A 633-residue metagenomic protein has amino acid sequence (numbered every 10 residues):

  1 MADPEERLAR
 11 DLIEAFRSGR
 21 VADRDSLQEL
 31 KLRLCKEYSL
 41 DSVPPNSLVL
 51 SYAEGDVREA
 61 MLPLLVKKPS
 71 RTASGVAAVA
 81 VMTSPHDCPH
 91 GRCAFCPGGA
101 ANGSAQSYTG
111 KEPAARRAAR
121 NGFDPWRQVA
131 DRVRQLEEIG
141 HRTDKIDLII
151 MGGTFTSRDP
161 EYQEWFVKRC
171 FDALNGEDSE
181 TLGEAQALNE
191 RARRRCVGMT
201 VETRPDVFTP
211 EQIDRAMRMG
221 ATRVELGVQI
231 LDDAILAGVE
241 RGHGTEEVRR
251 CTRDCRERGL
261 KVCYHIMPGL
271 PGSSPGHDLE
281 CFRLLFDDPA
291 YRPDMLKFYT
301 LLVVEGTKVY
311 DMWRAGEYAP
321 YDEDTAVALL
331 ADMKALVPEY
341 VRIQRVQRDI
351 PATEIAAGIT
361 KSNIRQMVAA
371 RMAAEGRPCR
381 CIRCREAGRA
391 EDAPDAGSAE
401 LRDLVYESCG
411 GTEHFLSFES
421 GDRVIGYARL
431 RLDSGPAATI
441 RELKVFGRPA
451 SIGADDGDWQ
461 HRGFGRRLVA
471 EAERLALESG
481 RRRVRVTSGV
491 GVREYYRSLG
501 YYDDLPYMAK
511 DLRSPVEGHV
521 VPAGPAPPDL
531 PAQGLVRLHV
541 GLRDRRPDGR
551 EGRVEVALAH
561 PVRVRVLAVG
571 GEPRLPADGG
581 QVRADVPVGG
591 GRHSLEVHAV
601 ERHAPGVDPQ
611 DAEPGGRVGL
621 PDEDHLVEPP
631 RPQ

Functional and structural regions predicted by a protein language model:
M1-Q128, R132-D178, E339, V520: Flexible, acidic/Gly-rich N-terminal and inter-domain linker regions that tether and position cofactor-handling modules
K111-Q128, L148, G152-C263, M267-D324 (+2 more regions): Conserved non-cysteine loop/helix-boundary elements of the Radical SAM core domain that shape
T300-V341, R348-E391, W459: Radical SAM enzyme [4Fe-4S]-AdoMet core and its adjacent flexible, acidic and glycine-rich loops/tails across
V405-R448: A conserved beta-strand-loop-helix scaffold within acyl/acetyltransferase catalytic domains
D456-L475: Conserved acetyl-CoA-binding loop-helix of GNAT-fold acetyltransferases
L475-S488: Conserved GNAT acetyl-CoA-binding A-motif
S488-Y507: Conserved active-site alpha-helix within GNAT-family acetyltransferase domains
E517-Q633: Intrinsically disordered, low-complexity segments enriched in glycine and mixed charged residues
